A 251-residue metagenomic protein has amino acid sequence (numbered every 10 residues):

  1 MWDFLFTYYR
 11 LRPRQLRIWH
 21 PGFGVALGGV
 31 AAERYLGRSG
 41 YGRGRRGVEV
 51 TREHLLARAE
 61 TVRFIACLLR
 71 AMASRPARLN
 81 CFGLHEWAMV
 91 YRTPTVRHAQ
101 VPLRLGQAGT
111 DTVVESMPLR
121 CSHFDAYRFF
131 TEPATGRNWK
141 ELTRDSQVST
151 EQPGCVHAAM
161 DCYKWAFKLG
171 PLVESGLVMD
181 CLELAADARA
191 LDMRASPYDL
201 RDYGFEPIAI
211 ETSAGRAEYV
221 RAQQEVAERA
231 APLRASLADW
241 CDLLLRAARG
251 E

Functional and structural regions predicted by a protein language model:
M1-L68, Y203-E251: Active-site acidic/histidine clusters and adjacent loop/turn architecture that either coordinate catalytic ions
R10-L11, L16-W19, L27-R43, L55-A57 (+6 more regions): Electrostatic, structured charged patches in enzyme active sites and in nucleic-acid/phosphate-binding
R12, R104-G106, E174, T212: Helix N-terminus capping/helix-initiation residues
R34-R38, G42-T51, N80-W87, V156-C162: Glycine-rich, often proline-containing surface loops adjacent to acidic residues and nearby aromatics that form
E49-S146: A contiguous catalytic/ligand-binding core that recognizes phosphate-bearing ligands
M72-L79, G136, L169-V173, A188-A195 (+3 more regions): Short secondary-structure junctions and interdomain/linker hinges
T143-R144, E151-G170: Extended serine/threonine-enriched, polar tracts that run as long, contiguous segments within proteins
K164-E211, E218, E251: Long, charge-rich alpha-helical interaction segments
